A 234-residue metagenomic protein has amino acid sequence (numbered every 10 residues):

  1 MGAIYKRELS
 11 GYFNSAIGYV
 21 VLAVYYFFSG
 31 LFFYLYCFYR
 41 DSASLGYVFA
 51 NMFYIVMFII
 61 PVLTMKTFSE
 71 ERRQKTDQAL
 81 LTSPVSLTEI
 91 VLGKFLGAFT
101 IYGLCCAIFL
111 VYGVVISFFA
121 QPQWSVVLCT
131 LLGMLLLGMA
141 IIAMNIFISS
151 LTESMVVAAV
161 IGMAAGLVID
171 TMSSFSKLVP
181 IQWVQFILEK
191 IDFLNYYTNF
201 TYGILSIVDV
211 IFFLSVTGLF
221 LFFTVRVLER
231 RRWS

Functional and structural regions predicted by a protein language model:
M1-G18: Aromatic- and glycine-rich beta-strand/loop motifs that create alpha-glucan
A16-Y36, N51-I60, A164-V168: Hydrophobic alpha-helical transmembrane segments of multi-pass membrane transport/permease proteins
G30-Y34, R40, L45-N51, I55 (+1 more regions): Secretory targeting signals
Y36-S42, G46, I161, A165-V227 (+1 more regions): Terminal transmembrane helical anchor/hairpin motif
S44-V48, L63-L81, F95: Transmembrane helix boundary and interhelical loop/hinge segments in multi-pass membrane proteins
I60-T64, Y112, A143-M144, F223-T224: Hydrophobic/aromatic residues in alpha-helical transmembrane segments
T88-L92: Alpha-helix N-cap/helix-start motif at helix boundaries, enriched for small hydrophobics
